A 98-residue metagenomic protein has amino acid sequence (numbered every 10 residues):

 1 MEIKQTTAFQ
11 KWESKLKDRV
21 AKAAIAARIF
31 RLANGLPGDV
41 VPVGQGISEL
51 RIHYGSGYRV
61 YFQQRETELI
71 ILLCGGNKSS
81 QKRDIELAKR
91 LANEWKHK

Functional and structural regions predicted by a protein language model:
M1-S56, E66-I70, K78-K98: Basic, Lys/Arg-enriched alpha-helical interface segments
R59-Q63: Short beta-strand motif preference
